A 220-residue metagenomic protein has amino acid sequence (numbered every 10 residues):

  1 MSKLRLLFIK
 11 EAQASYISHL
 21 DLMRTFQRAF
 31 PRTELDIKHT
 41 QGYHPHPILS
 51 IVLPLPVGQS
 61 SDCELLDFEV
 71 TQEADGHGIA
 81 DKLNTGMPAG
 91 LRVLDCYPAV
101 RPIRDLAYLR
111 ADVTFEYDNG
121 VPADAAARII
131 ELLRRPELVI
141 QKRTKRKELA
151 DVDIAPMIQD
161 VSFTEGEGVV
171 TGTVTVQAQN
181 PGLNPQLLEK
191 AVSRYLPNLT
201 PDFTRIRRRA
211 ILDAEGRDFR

Functional and structural regions predicted by a protein language model:
S2, L7-I9, Q13, I17 (+1 more regions): Extended, well-folded interaction surfaces typified by the phenylalanyl-tRNA synthetase beta subunit core
F8-K10, F68-A74, V113-N119, V174-N180: Short beta-strand-to-loop capping motifs
S15-L20, E73, H77-G78, A123 (+3 more regions): Ordered, soluble secondary-structure elements with a strong preference for glycine-centered loop motifs and nearby
I37-F68, V100-I103: Short, charge-patterned binding micro-sites
D62-T114: Ordered, amphipathic secondary-structure segments that act as subunit-interaction surfaces in large macromolecular
G78-M87, A123-R135, L188-E189: Short amphipathic alpha-helices in soluble, non-transmembrane regions that often serve as interface/regulatory elements
R134-R220: Core RNA-modification/binding signature centered on pseudouridine synthases
